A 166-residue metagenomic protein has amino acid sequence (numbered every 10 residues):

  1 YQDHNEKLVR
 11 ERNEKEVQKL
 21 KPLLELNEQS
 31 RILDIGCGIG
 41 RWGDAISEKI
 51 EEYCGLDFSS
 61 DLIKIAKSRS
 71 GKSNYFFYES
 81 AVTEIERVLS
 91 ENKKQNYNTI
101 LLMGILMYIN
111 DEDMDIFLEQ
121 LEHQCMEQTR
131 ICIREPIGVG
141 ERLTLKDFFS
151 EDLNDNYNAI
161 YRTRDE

Functional and structural regions predicted by a protein language model:
Y1-Q29, I35-E91, I109-I116, Q120 (+1 more regions): Class I (Rossmann-like) S-adenosyl-L-methionine-dependent methyltransferase catalytic domain, capturing the SAM-binding
N96: Short acidic/histidine-rich motifs immediately flanking catalytic phosphotransfer sites in two-component signaling
L101: A conserved beta-strand element that flanks and buttresses the S-adenosyl-L-methionine
G104-Y108: Short catalytic micro-motifs in class I SAM-dependent methyltransferases
M126: Short, conserved loop/helix-junction motifs that constitute active-site signature segments in enzyme catalytic cores
